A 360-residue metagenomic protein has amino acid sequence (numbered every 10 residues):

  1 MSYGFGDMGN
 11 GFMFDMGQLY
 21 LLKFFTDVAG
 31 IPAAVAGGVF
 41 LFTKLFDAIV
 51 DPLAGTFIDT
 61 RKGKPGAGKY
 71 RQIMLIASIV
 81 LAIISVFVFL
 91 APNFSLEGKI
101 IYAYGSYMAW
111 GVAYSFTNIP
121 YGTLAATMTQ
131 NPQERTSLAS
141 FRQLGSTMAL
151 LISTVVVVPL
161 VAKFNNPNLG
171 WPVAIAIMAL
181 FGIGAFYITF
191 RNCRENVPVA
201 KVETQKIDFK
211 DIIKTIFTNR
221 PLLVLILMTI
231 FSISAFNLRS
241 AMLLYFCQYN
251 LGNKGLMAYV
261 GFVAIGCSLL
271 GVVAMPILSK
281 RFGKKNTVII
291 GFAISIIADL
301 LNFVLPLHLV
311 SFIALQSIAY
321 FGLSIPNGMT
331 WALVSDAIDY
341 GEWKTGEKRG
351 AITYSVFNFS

Functional and structural regions predicted by a protein language model:
M1-S360: Membrane-embedded alpha-helical bundles of multi-pass transporters/translocases, especially carrier/permease families
